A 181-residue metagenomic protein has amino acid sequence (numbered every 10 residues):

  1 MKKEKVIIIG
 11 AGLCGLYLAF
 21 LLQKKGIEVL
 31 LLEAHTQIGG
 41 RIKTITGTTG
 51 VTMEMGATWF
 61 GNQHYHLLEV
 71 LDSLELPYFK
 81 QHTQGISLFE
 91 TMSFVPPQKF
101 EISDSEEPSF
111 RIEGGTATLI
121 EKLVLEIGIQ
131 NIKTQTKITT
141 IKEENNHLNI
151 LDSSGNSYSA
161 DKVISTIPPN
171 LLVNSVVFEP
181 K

Functional and structural regions predicted by a protein language model:
M1-K181: FAD-dinucleotide binding site
